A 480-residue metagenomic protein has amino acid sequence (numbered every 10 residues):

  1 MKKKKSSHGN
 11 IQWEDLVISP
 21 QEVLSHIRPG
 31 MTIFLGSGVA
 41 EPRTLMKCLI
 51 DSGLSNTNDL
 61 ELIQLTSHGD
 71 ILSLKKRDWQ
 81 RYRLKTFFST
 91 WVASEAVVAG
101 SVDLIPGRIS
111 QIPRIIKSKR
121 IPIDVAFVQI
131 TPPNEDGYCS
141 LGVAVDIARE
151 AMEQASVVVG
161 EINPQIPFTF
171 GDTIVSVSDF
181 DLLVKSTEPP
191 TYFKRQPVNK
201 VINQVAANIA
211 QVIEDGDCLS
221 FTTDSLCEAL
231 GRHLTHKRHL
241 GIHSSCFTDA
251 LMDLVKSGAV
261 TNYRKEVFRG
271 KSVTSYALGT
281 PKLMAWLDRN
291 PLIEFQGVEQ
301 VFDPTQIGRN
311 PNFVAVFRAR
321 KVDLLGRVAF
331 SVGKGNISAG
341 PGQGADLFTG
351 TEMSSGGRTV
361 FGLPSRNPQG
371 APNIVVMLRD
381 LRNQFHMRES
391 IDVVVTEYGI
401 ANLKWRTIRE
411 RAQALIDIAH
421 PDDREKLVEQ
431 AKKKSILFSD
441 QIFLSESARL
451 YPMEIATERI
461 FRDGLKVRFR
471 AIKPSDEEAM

Functional and structural regions predicted by a protein language model:
M1-L444, M480: Conserved alpha/beta enzyme-core scaffold
Q441-I460: Flexible inter-domain linker/hinge segments
R462-G464: Glycine-centered tight beta-turn/hairpin loop motif at sheet-sheet or coil-to-beta transitions
V467-A479: A short beta-loop-alpha structural element at the N-terminal edge of CoA-dependent acyl/N-acetyltransferase catalytic
